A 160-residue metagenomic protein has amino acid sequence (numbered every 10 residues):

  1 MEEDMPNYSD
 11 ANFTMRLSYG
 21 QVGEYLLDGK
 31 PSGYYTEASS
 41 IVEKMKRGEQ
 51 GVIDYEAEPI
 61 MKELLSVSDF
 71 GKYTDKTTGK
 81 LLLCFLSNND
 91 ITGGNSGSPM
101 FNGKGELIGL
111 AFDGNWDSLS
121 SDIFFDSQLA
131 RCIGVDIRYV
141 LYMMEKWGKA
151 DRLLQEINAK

Functional and structural regions predicted by a protein language model:
M1-G94, F101-K160: Serine endopeptidase catalytic core focused on the charge-relay Asp
